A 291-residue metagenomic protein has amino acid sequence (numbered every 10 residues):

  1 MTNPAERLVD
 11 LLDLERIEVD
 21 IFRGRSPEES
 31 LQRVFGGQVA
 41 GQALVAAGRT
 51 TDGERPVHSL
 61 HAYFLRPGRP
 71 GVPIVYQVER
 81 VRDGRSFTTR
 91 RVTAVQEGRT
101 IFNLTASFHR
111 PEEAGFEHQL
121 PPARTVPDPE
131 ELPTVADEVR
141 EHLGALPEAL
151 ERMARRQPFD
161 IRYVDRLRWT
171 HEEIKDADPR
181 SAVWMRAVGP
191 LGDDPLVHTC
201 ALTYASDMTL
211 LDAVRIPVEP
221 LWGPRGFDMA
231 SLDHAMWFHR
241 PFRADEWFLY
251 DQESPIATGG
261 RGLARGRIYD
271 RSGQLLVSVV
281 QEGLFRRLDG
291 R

Functional and structural regions predicted by a protein language model:
M1-R291: Terminal targeting signals and extreme-terminal segments of soluble enzymes
